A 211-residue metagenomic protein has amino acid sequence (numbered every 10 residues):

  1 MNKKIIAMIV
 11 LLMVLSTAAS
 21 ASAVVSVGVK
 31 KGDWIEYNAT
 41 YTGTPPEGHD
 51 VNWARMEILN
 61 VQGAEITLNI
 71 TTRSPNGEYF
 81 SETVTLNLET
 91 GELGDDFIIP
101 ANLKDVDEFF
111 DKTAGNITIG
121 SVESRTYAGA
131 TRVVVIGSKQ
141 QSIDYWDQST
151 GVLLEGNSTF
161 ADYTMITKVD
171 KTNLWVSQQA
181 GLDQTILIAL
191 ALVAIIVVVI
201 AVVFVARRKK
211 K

Functional and structural regions predicted by a protein language model:
M1-I6, L182, K210-K211: Glycine-centered recognition micro-motifs in short, flexible terminal segments and loops
M1-V24: Hydrophobic secretory-pathway targeting helix
A7-V10, L187, A191: Internal alpha-helical transmembrane segments of multi-pass membrane proteins, especially GPCRs
M13-A19, L190-V202: Core hydrophobic alpha-helical transmembrane segments of single-pass membrane proteins
S22-L190, V205-A206: Acidic, serine/threonine-rich low-complexity disordered tracts
V199-K211: C-terminal membrane-anchoring or membrane-association module
